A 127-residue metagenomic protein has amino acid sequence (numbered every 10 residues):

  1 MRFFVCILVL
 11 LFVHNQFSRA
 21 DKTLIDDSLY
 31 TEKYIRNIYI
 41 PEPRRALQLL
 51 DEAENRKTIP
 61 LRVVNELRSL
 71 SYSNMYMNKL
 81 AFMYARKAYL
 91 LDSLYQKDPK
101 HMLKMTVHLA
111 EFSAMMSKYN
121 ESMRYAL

Functional and structural regions predicted by a protein language model:
F3-F12: Sec-dependent N-terminal signal peptides
F17-L127: A "functional boundary" signal
